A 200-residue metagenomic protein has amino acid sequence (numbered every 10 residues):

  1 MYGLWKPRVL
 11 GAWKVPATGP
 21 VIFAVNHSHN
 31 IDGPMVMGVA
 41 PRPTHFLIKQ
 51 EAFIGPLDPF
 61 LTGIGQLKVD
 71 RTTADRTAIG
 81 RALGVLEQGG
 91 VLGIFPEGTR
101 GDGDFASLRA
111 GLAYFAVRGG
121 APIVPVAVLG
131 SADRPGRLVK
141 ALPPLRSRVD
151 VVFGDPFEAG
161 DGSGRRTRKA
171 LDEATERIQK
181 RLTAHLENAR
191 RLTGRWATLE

Functional and structural regions predicted by a protein language model:
M1-K6, A197-L199: N-terminal membrane-anchoring alpha-helices
M1-Y2, F60-L61, P143-P144, D150: Short, conserved catalytic or adaptor-binding loops enriched in Gly and charged residues
Y2-G3, L10, V15-A74, R81: Catalytic core of membrane glycerolipid acyltransferases/transacylases, capturing the structured, soluble-facing
G3-W5, A40, G119, L186: A broad structural signal for alpha-helix termini and local helix breaks/kinks
P7, P16, P20, P34 (+7 more regions): Proline-rich intrinsically disordered, low-complexity coils
P7-V9, V151: Generic structural signal for residues in well-ordered beta-strands
T77-E200: Non-catalytic C-terminal accessory region of glycerolipid acyltransferases and related lyso-lipid remodeling enzymes
